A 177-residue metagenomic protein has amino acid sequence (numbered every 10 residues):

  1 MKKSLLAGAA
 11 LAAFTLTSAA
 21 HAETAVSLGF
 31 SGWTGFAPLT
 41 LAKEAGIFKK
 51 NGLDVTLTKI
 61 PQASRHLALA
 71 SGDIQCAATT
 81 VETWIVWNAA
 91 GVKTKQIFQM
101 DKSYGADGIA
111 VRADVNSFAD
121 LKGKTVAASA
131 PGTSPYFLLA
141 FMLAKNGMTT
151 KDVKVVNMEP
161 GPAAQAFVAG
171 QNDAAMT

Functional and structural regions predicted by a protein language model:
M1, A22-E23: Absolute protein N-terminus
M1-A7: Bacterial N-terminal signal peptides that target proteins for export
G8-T15: Bacterial N-terminal signal peptides
L16-A22: Sec/Tat signal peptide C-region and signal peptidase I cleavage site
E23-P162, D173-T177: Short, glycine-/small- and polar/acidic-enriched structural segments that line small-molecule recognition paths
Q165: Acidic/His-rich structured neighborhood in mature extracellular/periplasmic domains
A169: Conserved, function-defining micro-sites of small-solute handling proteins
